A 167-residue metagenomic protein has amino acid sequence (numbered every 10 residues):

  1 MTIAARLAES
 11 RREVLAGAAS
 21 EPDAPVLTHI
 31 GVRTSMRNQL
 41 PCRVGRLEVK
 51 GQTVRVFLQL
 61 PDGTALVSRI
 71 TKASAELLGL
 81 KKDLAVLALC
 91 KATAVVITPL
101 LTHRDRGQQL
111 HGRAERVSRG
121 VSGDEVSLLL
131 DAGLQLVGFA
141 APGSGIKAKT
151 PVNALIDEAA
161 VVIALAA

Functional and structural regions predicted by a protein language model:
A4-P41, R46, K72-S122, P142-A167: Glycine/charge-rich catalytic "coupling/switch" loops of P-loop NTPases
P41-V49, V54, P61: N-terminal structural module
V49-F57, V121-S127: Short aromatic-glycine-enriched beta-strand elements
F57-V67, V126-L136: OB-fold (S1/OB) nucleic-acid-binding surfaces
